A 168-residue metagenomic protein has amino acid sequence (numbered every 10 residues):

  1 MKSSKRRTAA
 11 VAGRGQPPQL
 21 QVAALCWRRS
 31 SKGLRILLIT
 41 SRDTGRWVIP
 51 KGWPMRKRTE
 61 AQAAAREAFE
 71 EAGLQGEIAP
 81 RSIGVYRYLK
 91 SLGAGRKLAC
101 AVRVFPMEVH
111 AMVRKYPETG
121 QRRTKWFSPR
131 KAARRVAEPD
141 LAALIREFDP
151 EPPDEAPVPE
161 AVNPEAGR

Functional and structural regions predicted by a protein language model:
M1-S31: Acidic, metal-coordinating catalytic segment for phosphate/diphosphate chemistry, firing primarily on the Nudix
L20-V22, L34, C100-R103, R122: Change "...and in nucleic-acid phosphodiester-cleaving endonucleases..." to "...and in nucleic-acid processing enzymes
R29-R35, G93-K97: Short, solvent-exposed loop/turn segments that connect beta-strands within catalytic domains and beta-strand-rich
K32-Q75: Conserved Nudix-box catalytic region and its N-terminal flanking loop in Nudix hydrolases and closely related
D43-R46, V109-R168: Nudix hydrolase/Nudix homology domain
L74-V85: A short coil-to-beta-strand element that immediately follows conserved catalytic motifs
V85-K115, K125: Active-site-adjacent beta-strand/loop module that shapes the phosphate/pyrophosphate-binding cleft
